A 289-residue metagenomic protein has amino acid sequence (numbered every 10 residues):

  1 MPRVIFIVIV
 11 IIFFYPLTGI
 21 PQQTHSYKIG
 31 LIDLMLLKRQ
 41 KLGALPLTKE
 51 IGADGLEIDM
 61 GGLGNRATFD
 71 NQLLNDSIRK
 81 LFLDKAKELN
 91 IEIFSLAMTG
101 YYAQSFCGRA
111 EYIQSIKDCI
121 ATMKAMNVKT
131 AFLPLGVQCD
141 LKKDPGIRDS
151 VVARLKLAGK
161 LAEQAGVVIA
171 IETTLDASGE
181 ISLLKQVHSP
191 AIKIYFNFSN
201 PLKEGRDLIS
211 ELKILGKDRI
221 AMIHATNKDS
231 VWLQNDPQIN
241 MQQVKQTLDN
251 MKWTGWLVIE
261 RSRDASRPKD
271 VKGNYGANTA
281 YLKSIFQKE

Functional and structural regions predicted by a protein language model:
M1-T24: Bacterial Sec-dependent N-terminal signal peptides
I20-K124, I181, S189, Y275-E289: N-terminal pre-domain/capping segments
Q22-G30, K38-D54, A177-E289: Histidine-acidic metal/acid-base catalytic patches
D54-G55, E92, K129, V168 (+1 more regions): Residue-level detector of anion-binding/catalytic polar loops
E57, S95-A97, F132, A170 (+2 more regions): Conserved beta-strand positions in the central sheet of alpha/beta enzyme cores
G64-F69, Y102-F106, C139-D144, K203-G205 (+2 more regions): A short acidic, helix-capping loop that chelates divalent metal ions and anchors anionic groups
Q72-R79, A110-K117, P145-L155, D207-K213 (+2 more regions): Charged helix-capping and loop-helix junction motifs
E88-L89, Y102-I194, L202-K203: Active-site acidic/histidine proton-transfer and metal-coordination neighborhood in alpha/beta enzyme cores
